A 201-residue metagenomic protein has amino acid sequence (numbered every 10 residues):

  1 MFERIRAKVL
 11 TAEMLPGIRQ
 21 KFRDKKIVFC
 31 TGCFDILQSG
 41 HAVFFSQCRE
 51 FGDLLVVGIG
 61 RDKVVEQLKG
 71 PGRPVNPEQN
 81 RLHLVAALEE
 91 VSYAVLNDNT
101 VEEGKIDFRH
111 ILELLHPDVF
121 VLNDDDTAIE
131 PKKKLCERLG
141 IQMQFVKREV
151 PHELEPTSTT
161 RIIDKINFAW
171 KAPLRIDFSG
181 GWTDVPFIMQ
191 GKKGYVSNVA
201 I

Functional and structural regions predicted by a protein language model:
M1-I166: Nucleotidyltransferase catalytic core that binds NTPs
N167-I201: ATP-binding N-lobe of GHMP and related small-molecule kinases
